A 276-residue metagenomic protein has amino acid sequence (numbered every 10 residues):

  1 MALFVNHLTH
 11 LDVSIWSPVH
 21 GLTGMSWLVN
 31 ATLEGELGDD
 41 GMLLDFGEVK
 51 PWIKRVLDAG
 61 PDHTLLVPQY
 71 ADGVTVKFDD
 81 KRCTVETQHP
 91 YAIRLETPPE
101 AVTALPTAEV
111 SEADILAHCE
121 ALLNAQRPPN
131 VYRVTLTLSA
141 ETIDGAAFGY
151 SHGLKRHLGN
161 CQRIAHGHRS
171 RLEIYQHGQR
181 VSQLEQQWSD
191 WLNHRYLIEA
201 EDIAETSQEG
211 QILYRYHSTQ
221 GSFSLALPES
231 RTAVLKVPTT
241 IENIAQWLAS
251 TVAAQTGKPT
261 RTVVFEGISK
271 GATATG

Functional and structural regions predicted by a protein language model:
M1-G276: Charge-rich, low-complexity N-terminal segments
